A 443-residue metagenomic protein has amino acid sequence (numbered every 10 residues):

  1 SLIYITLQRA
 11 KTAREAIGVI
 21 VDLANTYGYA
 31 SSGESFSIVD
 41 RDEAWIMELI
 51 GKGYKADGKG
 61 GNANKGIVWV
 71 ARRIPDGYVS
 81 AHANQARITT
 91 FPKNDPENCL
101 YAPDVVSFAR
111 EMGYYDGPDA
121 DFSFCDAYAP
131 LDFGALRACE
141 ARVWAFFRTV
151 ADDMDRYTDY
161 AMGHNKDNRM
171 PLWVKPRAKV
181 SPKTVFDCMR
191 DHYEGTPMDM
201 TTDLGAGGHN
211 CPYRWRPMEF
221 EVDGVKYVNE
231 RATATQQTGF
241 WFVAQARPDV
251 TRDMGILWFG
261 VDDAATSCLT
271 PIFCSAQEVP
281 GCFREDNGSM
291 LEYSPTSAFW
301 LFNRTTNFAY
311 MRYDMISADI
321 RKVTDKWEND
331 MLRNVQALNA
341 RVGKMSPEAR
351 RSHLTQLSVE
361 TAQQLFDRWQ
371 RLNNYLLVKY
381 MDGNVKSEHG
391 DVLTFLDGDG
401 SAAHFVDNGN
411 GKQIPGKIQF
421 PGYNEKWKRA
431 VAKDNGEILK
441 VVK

Functional and structural regions predicted by a protein language model:
L2-S35: A conserved hydrophobic secondary-structure block that centers on an alpha-helix together with its immediately flanking
Y4, A24-T26, K59, E230 (+1 more regions): Short, flexible coil/linker segments at or flanking structured domains
I17, V21, S32, R41-A44 (+2 more regions): C-terminus-biased signal that marks the final domain/tail of proteins
E34-G61: Long, compositionally biased
